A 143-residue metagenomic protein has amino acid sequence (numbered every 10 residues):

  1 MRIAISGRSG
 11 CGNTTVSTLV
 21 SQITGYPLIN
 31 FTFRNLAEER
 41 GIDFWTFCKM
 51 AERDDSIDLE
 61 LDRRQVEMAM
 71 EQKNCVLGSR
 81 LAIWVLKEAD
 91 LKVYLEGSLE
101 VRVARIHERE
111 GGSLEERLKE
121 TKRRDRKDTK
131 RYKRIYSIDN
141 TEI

Functional and structural regions predicted by a protein language model:
R2: Walker A (P-loop) ATP-phosphate-binding motif of ABC ATPase nucleotide-binding domains
I5: Hydrophobic anchor at the beta1->P-loop junction of P-loop NTPases
R8: P-loop (Walker A) phosphate-binding loop of NTP-binding proteins
N13: Conserved lysine of the Walker
V16: Hydrophobic positions on the alpha1 helix immediately C-terminal to the Walker A/P-loop
P27-L86, L99-E100, G111-E116, R126-D128: ATP-dependent small-molecule kinase phosphotransfer cores that center on conserved nucleotide phosphate-binding segments
C75, K92-Y94, I143: Short, well-ordered beta-strand core segments
L114-I143: Small-molecule kinase domains that catalyze NTP-dependent phosphoryl transfer to phosphate-bearing small molecules
